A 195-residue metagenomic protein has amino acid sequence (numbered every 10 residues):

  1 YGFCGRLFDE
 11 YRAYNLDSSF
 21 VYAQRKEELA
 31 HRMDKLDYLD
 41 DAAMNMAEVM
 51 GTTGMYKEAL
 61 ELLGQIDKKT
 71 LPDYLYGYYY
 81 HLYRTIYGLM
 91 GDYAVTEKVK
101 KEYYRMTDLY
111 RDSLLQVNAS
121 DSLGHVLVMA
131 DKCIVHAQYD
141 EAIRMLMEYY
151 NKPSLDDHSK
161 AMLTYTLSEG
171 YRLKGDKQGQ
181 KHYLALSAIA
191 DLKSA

Functional and structural regions predicted by a protein language model:
Y1-A195: A "functional boundary" signal
